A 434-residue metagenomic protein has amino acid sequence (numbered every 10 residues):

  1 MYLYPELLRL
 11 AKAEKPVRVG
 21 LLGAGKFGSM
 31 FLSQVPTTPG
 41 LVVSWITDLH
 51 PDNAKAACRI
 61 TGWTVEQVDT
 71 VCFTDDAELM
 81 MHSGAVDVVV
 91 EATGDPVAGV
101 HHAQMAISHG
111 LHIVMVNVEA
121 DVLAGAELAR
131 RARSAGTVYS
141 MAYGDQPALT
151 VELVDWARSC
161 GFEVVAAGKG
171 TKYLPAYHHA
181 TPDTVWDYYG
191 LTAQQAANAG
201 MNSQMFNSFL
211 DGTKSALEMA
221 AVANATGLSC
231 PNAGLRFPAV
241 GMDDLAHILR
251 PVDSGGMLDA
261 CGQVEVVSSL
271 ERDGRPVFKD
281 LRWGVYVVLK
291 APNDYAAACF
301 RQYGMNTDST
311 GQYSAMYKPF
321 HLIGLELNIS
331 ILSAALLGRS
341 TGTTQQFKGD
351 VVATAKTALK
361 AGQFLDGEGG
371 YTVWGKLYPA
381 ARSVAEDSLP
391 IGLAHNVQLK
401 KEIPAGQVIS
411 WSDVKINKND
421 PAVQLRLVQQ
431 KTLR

Functional and structural regions predicted by a protein language model:
M1-L10, Y188, T192-R434: C-terminal catalytic/substrate-binding lobe primarily of soluble NAD(P)-dependent oxidoreductases
M1-T61: N-terminal Rossmann-like dinucleotide-binding module
L49, G94, V118-D121, G144-D145 (+3 more regions): Short, ordered loop/turn segments at secondary-structure junctions
H50-S83: Conserved N-terminal Rossmann-fold NAD(P) cofactor-binding segment
L79-V88, A92, P96-M115: Rossmann-fold NAD(P) dinucleotide-binding segment
T93, V97-M105, N117-V138, A142-D145 (+1 more regions): Rossmann-fold NAD(P)-binding glycine/threonine-rich loop
S140-L210: Rossmann-like NAD(P)H-binding beta-loop-alpha module
